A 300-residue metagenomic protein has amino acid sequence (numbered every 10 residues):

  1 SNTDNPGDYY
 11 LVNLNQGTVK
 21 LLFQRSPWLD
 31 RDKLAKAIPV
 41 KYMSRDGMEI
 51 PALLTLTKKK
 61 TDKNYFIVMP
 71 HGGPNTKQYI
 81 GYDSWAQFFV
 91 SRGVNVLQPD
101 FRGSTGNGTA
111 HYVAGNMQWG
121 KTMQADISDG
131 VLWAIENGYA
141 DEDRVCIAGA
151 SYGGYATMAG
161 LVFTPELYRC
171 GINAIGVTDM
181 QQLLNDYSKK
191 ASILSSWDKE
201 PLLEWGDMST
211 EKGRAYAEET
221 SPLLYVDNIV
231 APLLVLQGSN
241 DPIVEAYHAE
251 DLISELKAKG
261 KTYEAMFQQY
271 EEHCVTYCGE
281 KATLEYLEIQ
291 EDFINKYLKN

Functional and structural regions predicted by a protein language model:
N2-T3, S151: Residue-level signature of beta-propeller blades and closely related beta-rich strand-turn architectures in secreted
T3, S44-D46, T164-P165: Short loop/turn positions at the edges of beta-strands in beta-sheet-rich folds
D4-L11: Structural motif
L11-V12, Y42: Hydrophobic beta-strand positions
L14-G17: Short loop/turn segments that connect beta-strands within beta-propeller blades
R25-C146, A150-S151, T178, N185: Cap/lid segment of the alpha/beta-hydrolase catalytic domain
F101-N300: Active-site-proximal cap/loop segments of hydrolase catalytic domains
